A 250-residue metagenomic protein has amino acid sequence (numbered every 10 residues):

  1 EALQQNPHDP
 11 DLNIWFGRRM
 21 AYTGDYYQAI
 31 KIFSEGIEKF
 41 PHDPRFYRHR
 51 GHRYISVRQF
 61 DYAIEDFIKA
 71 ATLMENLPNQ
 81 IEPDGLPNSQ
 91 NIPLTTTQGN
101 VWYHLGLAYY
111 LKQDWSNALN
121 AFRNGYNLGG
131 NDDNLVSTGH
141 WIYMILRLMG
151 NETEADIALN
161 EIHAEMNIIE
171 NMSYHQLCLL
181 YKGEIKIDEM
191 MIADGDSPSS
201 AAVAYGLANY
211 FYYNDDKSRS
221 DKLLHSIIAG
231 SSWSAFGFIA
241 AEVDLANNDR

Functional and structural regions predicted by a protein language model:
A2, E35-G36, K69-A70, N91 (+2 more regions): Canonical positions in the second alpha-helix
P7, P41, E75, T96 (+4 more regions): Short coil turns that delineate tetratricopeptide repeat
R18, H52, L107, M144-R147 (+2 more regions): Residue-level recognition of tetratricopeptide repeat
